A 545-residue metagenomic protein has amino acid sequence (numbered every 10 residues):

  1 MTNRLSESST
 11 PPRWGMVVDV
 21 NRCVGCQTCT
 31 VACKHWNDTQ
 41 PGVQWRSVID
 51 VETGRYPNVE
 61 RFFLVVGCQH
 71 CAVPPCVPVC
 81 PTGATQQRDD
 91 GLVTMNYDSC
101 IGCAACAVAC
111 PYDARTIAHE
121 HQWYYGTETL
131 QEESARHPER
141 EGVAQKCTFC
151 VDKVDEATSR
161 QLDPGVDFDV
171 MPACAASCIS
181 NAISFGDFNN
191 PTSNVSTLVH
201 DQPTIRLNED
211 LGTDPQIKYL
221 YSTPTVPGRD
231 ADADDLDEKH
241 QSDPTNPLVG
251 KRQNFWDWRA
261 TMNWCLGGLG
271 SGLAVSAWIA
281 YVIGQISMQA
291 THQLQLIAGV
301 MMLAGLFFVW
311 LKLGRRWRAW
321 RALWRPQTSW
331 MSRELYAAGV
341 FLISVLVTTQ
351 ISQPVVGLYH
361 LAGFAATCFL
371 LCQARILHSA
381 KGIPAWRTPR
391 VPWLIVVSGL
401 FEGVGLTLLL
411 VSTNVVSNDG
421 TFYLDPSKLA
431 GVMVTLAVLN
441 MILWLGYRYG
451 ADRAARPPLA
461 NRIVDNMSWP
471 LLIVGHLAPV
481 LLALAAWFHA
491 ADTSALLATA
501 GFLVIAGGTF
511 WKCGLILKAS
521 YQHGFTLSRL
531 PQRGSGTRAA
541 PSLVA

Functional and structural regions predicted by a protein language model:
M1-D257, C265, S276-V282, V300: Non-ligating segments of multi-cofactor redox enzymes
R88-I101, V166-V170, M288-I297, T328-Y336 (+1 more regions): Membrane-interfacial loop-to-helix junctions in multi-pass inner-membrane proteins
D89-V93, W123-G126, Q161, V166 (+6 more regions): Iron-sulfur-associated redox domains of electron-transfer enzymes in respiratory and anaerobic energy metabolism
N254-W258, M262-L269, Y281-M288, T328-S329 (+1 more regions): Long, contiguous internal "core" modules enriched in hydrophobic/ aromatic residues
S276-I279, I283-A337, S344: Membrane helical hairpin/interfacial module
G284, L313-R316, C513-F525: Juxtamembrane/interface segments at transmembrane-helix termini
G450, A454-P457, K518-T526: Structured alpha-helical bundle/scaffold domains in large eukaryotic membrane-trafficking regulators
A519-A545: Short, highly charged, low-complexity non-transmembrane loops/tails of multi-pass membrane proteins
